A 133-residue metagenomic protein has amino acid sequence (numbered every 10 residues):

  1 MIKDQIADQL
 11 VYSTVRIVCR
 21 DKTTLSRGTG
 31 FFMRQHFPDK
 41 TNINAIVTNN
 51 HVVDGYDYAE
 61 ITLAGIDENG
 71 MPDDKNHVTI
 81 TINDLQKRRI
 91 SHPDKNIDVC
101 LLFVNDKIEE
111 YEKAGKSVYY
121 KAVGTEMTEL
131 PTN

Functional and structural regions predicted by a protein language model:
M1-K3, A45: Charged, amphipathic alpha-helical segments
D4-Q9: Long protein-protein interaction modules used by eukaryotic assembly/scaffold proteins
V11-Y12, I17-D21, S26-R27, N42 (+1 more regions): Serine endopeptidase catalytic core focused on the charge-relay Asp
G28-M33: C-terminal GPI-anchoring signal of eukaryotic secretory precursors
T48: Cytochrome P450 catalytic-core helices
H51: Histidine-centered active-site/metal-ligand motif
